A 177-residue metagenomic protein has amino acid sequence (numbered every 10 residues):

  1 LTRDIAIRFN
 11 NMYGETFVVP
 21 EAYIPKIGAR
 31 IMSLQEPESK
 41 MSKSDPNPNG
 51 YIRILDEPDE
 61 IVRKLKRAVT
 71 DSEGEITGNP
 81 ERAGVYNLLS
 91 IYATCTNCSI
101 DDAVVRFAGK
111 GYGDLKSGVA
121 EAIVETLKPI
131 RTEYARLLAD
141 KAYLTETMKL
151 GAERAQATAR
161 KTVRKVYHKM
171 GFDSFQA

Functional and structural regions predicted by a protein language model:
R3-A177: Conserved nucleotide- and phosphate/pyrophosphate-binding catalytic cores in adenylate/nucleotidyl-handling enzymes
